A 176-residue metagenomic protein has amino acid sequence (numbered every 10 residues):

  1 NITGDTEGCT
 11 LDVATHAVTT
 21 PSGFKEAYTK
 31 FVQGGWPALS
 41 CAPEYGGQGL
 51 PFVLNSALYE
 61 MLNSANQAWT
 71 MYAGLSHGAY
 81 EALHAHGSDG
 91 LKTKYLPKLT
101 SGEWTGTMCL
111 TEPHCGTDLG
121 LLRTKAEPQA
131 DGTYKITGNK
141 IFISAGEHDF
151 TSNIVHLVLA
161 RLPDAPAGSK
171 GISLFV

Functional and structural regions predicted by a protein language model:
N1-G74, G90, K94: Amphipathic, small/basic residue-rich leader segments at the start of a protein or domain
N1-T3, G35, L62-N66, G87 (+4 more regions): Structural signal for hydrophobic packing residues in well-ordered secondary-structure cores of soluble enzyme domains
T6, D12, S76, G87-P128: Internal maturation/activation junctions in enzymes
V13-T29, Q33-C41, T107-K135, N139-D149: Flexible, glycine/threonine-enriched loop-and-boundary segments that flank and lead into catalytic domains of large
A38, A42-P43, A65-E81, G102-E112 (+1 more regions): Core alpha/beta catalytic barrel or barrel-like domain that forms the active/cofactor pocket in diverse metabolic
Y45-G49, G78-A82, G90-L91, H114-D118 (+2 more regions): Flexible loop/turn segments at secondary-structure boundaries
E60, E81-A85: Short glycine/serine- and small hydrophobic-enriched flexible loop segments
T133, T137-V176: A short core secondary-structure module
